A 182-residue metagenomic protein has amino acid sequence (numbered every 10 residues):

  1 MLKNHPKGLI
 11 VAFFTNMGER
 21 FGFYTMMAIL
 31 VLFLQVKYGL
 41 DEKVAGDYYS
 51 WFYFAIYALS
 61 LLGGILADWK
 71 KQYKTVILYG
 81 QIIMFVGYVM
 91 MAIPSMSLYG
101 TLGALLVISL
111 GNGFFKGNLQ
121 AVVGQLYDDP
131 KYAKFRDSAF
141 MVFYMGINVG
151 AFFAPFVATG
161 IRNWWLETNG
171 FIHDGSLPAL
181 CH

Functional and structural regions predicted by a protein language model:
M1-F23, Y99: Cytosolic juxtamembrane N-terminal segment immediately preceding the first transmembrane helix of multi-pass
M26-V44: Short amphipathic helix-loop junctions that connect adjacent transmembrane helices in Major Facilitator Superfamily/SLC
S50-D68, K116: Central cavity-lining transmembrane alpha-helices of secondary-active solute carriers, predominantly the Major
I56, F135-N163, D174-C181: Glycine-rich segments within core transmembrane alpha-helices of 12-TM secondary carriers
W69-I82, K134: Cytoplasmic membrane-interface "Motif A"-like loop-to-helix N-cap segments of 12-TM Major Facilitator Superfamily
Y79-L102: C-terminal ends and interior cores of transmembrane alpha-helices in multi-pass membrane transporters/permeases
L102-G103, T168-H182: Symmetry-related core transmembrane helices of the 12-TM Major Facilitator Superfamily/SLC fold
F114-P130: Intracellular juxtamembrane helix-capping segments at the cytosolic ends of symmetry-related transmembrane helices
